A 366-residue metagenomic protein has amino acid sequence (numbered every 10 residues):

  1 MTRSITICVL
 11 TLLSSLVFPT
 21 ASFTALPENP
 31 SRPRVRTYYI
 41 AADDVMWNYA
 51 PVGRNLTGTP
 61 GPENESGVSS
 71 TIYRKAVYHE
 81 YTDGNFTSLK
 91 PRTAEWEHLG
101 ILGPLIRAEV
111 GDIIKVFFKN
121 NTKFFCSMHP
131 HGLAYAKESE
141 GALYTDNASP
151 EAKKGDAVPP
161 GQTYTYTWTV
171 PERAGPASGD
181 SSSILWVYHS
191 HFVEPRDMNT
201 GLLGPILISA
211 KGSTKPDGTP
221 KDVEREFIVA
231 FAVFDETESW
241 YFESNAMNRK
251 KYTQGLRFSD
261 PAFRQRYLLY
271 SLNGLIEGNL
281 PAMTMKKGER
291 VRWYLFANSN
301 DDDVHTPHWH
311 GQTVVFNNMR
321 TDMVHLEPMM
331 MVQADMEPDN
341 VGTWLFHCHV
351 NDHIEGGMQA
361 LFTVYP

Functional and structural regions predicted by a protein language model:
M1-V9: Bacterial N-terminal signal peptides that target proteins for export
C8-P19: Bacterial N-terminal signal peptides
A21-P366: Copper-binding active sites and cupredoxin-like electron-transfer domains, recognizing His/Cys-rich ligand loops
